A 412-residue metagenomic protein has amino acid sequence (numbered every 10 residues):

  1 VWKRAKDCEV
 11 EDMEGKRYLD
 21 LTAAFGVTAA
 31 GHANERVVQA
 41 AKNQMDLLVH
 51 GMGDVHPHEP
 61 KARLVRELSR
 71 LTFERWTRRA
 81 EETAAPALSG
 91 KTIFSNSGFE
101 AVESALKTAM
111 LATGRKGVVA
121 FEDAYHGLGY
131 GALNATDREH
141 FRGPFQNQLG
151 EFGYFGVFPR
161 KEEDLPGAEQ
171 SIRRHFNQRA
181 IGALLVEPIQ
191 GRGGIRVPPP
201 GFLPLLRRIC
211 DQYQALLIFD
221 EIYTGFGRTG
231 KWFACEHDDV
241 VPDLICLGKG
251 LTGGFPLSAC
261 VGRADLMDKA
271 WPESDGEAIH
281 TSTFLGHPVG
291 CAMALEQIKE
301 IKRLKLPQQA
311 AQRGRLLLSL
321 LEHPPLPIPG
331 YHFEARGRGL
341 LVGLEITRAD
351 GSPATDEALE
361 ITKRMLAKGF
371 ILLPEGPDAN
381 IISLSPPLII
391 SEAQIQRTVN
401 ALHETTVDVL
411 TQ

Functional and structural regions predicted by a protein language model:
V1-Q412: Conserved N-terminal phosphate-binding loop of PLP-dependent enzymes in the Aspartate aminotransferase
